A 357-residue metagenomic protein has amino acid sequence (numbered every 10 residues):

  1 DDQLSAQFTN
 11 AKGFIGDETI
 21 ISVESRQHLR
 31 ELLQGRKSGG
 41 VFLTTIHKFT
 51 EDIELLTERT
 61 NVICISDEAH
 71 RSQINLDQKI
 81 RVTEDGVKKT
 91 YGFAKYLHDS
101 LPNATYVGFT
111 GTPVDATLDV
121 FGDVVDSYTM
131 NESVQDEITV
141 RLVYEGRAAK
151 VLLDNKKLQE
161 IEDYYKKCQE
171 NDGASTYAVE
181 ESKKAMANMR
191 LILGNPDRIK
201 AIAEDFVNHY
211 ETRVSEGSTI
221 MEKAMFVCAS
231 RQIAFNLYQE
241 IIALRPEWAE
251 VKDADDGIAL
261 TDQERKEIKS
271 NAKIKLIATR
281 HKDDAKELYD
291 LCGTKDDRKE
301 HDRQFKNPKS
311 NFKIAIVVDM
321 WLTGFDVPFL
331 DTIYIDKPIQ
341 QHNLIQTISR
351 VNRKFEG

Functional and structural regions predicted by a protein language model:
D1, H47-T50, A69-R71, G111-A116 (+7 more regions): Conserved nucleotide-binding/hydrolysis micro-motifs of P-loop NTPases
D1-E24, E240-V251: Conserved helix-turn-beta segment of the N-terminal RecA-like "Helicase ATP-binding" lobe in SF1/SF2 helicases
F8-E54: Inter-Walker segment of RecA-like/P-loop motor cores
K37-Y96, T294-R303, V317-D319: Conserved RecA-like ASCE ATPase "motif II neighborhood" in helicase/translocase motors
H70-R71, K89-T117, E137: Conserved helicase ATPase motor motifs in RecA-like P-loop NTPase domains
H70-S72, I80, E267, N271-G357: Conserved RecA-like P-loop NTPase helicase motor core
L118-M221, Y238-Q239, A243, V251-A254: Interdomain helical connector at the RecA1-RecA2 junction of SF1/SF2 helicase-like NTPases
M186-A315: Conserved C-terminal RecA-like helicase domain
